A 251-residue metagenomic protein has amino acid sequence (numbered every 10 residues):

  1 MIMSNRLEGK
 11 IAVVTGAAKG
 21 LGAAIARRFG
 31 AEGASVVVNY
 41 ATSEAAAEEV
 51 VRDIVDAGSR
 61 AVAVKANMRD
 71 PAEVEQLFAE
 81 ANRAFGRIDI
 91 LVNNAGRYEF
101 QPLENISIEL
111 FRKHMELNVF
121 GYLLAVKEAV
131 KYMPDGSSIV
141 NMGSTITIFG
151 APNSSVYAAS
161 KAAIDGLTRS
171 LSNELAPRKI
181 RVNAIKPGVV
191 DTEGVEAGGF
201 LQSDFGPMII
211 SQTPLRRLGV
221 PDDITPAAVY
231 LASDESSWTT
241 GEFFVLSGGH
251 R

Functional and structural regions predicted by a protein language model:
I2, F149, V229, T240-R251: Short C-terminal tail/terminal secondary-structure segment of NAD(P)H-dependent dehydrogenase/reductase domains
M3, P177, V189-T213, D223: A glycine/serine/threonine-rich, flexible loop-to-helix segment that serves as the NAD(P) cofactor-binding "lid"
I11, A18-K19: Conserved glycine-rich cofactor-binding loop
P102-L103, L110-R112, I209: Substrate-binding pocket helix/loop in short-chain dehydrogenase/reductase
V126, S160: Active-site helix of classical SDR
K131-Y132, N173-P177, S237: Alpha-helical segment proximal to the catalytic Tyr-Lys
S144: Residue(s) in the substrate-gating loop at a strand-loop-helix junction that position the organic substrate next
